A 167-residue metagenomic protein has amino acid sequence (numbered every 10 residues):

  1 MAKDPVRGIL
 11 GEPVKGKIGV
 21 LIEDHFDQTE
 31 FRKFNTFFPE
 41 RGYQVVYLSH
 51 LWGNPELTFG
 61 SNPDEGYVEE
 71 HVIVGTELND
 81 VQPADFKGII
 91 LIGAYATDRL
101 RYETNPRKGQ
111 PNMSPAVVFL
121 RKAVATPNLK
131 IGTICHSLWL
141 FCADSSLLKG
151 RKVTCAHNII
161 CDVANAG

Functional and structural regions predicted by a protein language model:
M1-N128, W139-G150, I160-G167: Extended, subdomain-level signal for the structured scaffold at the beginning of enzyme domains
T133-S137: Short, thiol/selenol-centered motifs that function as redox-active sites or metal-ligating centers
T154: Short acidic-hydrophobic, aromatic-tinged amphipathic segments that line or gate anion-handling sites
H157: Short loop/edge segments at beta-strand edges and connector loops that shape dinucleotide/nucleotide cofactor-binding
